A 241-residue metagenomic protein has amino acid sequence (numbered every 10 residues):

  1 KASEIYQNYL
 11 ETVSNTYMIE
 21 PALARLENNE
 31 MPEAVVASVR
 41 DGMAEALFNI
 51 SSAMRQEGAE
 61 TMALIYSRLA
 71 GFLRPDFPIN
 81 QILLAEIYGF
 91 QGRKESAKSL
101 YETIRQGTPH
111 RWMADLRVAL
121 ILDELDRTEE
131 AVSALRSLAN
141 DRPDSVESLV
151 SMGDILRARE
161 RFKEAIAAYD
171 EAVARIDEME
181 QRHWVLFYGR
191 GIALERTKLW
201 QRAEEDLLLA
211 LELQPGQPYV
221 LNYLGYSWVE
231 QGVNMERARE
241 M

Functional and structural regions predicted by a protein language model:
K1, R25, S52, E86 (+4 more regions): Residue-level recognition of tetratricopeptide repeat
T12, V39, L73, Q106-T108 (+3 more regions): Structural marker of alpha-solenoid helical repeat scaffolds
N15-Y17, M43, F77, R111 (+4 more regions): Residue-level recognition of tetratricopeptide repeat
R25, N29, Q56, F90-Q91 (+5 more regions): Register position in tetratricopeptide repeats
E30-A46, D177-W184: TPR-adjacent "capping" and linker segments in tetratricopeptide-repeat scaffold/adaptor proteins
